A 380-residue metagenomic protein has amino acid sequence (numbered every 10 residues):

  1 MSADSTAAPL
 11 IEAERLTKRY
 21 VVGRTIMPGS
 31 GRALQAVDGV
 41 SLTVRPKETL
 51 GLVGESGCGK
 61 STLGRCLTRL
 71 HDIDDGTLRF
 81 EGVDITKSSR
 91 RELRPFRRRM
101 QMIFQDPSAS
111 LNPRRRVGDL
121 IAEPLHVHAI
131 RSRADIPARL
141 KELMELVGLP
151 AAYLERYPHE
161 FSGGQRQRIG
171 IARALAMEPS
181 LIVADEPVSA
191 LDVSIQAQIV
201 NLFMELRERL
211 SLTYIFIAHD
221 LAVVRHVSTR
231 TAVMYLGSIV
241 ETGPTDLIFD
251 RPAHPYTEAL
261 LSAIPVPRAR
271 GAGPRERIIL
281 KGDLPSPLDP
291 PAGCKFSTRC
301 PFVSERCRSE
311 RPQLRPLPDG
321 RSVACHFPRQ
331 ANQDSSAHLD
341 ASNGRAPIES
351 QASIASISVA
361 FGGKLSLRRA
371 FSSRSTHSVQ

Functional and structural regions predicted by a protein language model:
A3-P9, V22-P28, A33, P244-A341: Short catalytic/signature loops enriched in Gly
I26-G31, I85-Q101, D119, V127 (+3 more regions): ABC ATPase NBD coupling module
G76-D84: Conserved ABC transporter NBD signature motif
V83-D84, A134-A152, L261-S262: Conserved ABC ATPase "signature" region
Y157-F161, Q165: Conserved ABC ATPase signature
A176-S180: A short, proline-enriched helix->beta-strand linker immediately N-terminal to the Walker B motif in ABC-type P-loop
V183, P187-L191, I195-G273: P-loop NTP-binding/switch modules centered on Walker-like glycine-rich loops
